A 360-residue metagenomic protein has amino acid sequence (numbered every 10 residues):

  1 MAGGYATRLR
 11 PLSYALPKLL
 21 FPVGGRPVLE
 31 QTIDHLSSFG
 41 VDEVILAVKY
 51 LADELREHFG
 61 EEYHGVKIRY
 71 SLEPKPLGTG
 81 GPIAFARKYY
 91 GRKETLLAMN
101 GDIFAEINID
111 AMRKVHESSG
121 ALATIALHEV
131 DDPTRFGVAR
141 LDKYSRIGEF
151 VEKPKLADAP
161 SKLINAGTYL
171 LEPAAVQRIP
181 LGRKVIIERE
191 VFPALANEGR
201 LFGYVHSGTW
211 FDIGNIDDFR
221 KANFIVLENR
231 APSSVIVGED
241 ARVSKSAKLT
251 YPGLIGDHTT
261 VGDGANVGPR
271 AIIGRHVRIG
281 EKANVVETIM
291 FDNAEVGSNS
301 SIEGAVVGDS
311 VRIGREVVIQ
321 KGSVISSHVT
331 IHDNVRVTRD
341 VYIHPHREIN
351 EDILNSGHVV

Functional and structural regions predicted by a protein language model:
M1-Y14: N-terminal nucleotide-binding beta1-loop-alpha1 segment
G3, K49, G101, H128-E129: Histidine-centered beta-alpha loop that forms part of the nucleotide-sugar donor binding/catalytic region in diverse
P22, R26-N100, F104, I109-A111 (+4 more regions): Conserved N-terminal catalytic core of the sugar/cofactor nucleotidyltransferase
T95-L97, F104, D110-E117, V130-P133 (+1 more regions): Catalytic-core segments of class I nucleotidyltransferases/pyrophosphorylases that form NMP-activated intermediates
S119-E129: A short, conserved acidic/glycine-rich loop-to-beta-strand motif that forms the donor nucleotide-sugar/metal
N165-T168, R183, Y251, K321 (+1 more regions): Glycine/small-residue-rich pyrophosphate-binding loop that anchors the diphosphate of NDP-sugar donors
R183, A196-V286, N293: Extended, small-residue-rich solenoid/repeat segments and analogous flexible loops that form exposed scaffolds
G280-V360: Glycine-rich hexapeptide-repeat left-handed beta-helix
